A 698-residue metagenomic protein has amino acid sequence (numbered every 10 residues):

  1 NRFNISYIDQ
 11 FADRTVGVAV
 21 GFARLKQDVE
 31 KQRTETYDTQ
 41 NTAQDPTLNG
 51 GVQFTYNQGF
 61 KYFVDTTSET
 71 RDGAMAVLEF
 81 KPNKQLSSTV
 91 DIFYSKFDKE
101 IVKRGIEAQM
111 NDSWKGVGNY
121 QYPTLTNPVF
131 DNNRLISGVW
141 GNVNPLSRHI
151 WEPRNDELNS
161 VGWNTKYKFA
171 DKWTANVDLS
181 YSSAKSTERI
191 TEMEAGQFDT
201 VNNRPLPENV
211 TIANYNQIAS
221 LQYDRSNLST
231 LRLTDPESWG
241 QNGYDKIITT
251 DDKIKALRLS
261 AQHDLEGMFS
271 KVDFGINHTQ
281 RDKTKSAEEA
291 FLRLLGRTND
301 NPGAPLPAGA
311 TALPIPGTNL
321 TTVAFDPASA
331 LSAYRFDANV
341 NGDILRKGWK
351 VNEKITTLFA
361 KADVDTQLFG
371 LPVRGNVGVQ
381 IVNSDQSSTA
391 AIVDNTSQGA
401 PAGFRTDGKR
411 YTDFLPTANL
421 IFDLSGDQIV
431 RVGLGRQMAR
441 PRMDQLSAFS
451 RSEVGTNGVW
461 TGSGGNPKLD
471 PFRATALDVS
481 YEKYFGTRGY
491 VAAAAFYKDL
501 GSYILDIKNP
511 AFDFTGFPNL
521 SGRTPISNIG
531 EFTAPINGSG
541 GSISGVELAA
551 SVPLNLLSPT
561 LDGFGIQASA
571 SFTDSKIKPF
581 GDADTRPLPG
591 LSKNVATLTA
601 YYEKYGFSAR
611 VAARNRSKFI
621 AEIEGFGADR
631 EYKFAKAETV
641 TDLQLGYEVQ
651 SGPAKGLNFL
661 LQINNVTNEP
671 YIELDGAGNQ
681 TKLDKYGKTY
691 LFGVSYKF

Functional and structural regions predicted by a protein language model:
N1-N133, G138, D156-N164, F169 (+1 more regions): Transmembrane beta-barrel wall of Gram-negative outer-membrane proteins
A12-V16, Q85, D171-T174, D264-V272 (+6 more regions): Short loop/turn motifs that connect adjacent beta-strands in outer-membrane beta-barrel proteins
R24-D28, Y94-D98, A108, E157 (+17 more regions): Transmembrane beta-strands of outer-membrane beta-barrel pores
T47-F54, N119-V143, R204-Q241, S286-K347 (+2 more regions): Flexible glycine-rich, low-complexity coil/linker segments exposed to the extracellular/periplasmic environment
I150-L158, K347-V351, M438-L500, T524-P553 (+2 more regions): Outer-membrane beta-barrel signature, preferentially recognizing the C-terminal barrel domain of Gram-negative
Y244-K246, T250, R258-Q262, S270-V272 (+5 more regions): Conserved C-terminal beta-signal and adjacent last beta-strands/turns of outer-membrane beta-barrel proteins
D282, V323, R346-G348, G426-A476 (+4 more regions): Surface-exposed extracellular loop regions of Gram-negative outer-membrane beta-barrel proteins, predominantly
Y497-D499, G516-I623: Gram-negative outer-membrane beta-barrel transporters
